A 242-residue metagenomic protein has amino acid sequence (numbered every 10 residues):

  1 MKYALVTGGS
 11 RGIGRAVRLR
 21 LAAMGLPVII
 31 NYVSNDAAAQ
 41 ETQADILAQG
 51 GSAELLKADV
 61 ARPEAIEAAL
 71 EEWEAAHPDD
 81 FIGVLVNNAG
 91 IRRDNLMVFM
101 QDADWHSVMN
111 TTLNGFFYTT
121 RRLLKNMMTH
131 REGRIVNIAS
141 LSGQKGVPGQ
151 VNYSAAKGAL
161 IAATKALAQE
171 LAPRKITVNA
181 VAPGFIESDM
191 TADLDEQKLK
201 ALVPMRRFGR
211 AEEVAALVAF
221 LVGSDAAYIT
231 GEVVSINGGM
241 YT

Functional and structural regions predicted by a protein language model:
S10-R11: Conserved glycine-rich cofactor-binding loop
E67, R92-H106, T129, G149-N152 (+1 more regions): Conserved mid-core segment of classical short-chain dehydrogenase/reductases
I82, L96-M97, Q101-M109, I135 (+1 more regions): Substrate-binding pocket helix/loop in short-chain dehydrogenase/reductase
T120, A156, T164: Active-site helix of classical SDR
K125, Q169-P173, A227: Alpha-helical segment proximal to the catalytic Tyr-Lys
E132, R210-I236, M240-Y241: C-terminal substrate-recognition "lid" of short-chain dehydrogenase/reductases
S140: Residue(s) in the substrate-gating loop at a strand-loop-helix junction that position the organic substrate next
